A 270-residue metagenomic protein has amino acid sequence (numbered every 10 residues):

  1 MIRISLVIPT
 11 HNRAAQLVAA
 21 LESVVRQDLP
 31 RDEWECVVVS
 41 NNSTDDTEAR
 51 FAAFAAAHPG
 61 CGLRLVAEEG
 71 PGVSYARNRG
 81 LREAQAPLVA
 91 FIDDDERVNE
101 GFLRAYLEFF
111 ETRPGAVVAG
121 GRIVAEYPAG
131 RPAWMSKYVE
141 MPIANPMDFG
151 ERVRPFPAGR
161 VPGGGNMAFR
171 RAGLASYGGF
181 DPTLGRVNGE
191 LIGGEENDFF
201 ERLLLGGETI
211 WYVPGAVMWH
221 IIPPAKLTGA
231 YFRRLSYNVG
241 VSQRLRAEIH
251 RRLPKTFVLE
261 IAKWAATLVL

Functional and structural regions predicted by a protein language model:
M1-R26: N-proximal low-complexity "stem/linker" segments adjacent to membrane-targeting elements
S23, S40-A49, E96: A conserved acidic beta->alpha catalytic loop
E68-A84, A105: Glycine-rich, basic loop-to-helix element that forms the pyrophosphate-binding segment of sugar-nucleotide handling
V89: Short aromatic/hydrophobic "clamp" motif used to bind/position activated sugar donors
G101-M135: Conserved donor NDP-sugar-binding/catalytic core segment of glycosyltransferases
G121, Y138-R160: Short, flexible, basic/aromatic active-site loop/helix in glycosyltransferases
G164-G178, T183-V217: A short, conserved alpha-helix in the catalytic core of glycosyltransferases
I192, L205-T209, G215-M218, T228-P254: Catalytic core of nucleotide-sugar-dependent glycosyltransferases
